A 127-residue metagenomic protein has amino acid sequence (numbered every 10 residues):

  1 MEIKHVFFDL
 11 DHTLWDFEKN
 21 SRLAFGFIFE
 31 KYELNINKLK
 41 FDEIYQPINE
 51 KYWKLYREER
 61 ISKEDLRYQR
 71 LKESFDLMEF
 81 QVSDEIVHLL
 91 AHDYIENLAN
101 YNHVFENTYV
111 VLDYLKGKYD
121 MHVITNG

Functional and structural regions predicted by a protein language model:
M1-I3, G117-K118: A short, charged/proline- and glycine-enriched loop that marks the coil->beta-strand transition at the N-terminal
E2-L10, L14-F105: N-terminal helical cap/lid subdomain that shapes the substrate entry/recognition surface in HAD-like hydrolases
L89-V104, T108-G127: Substrate-recognition element of Asp-dependent hydrolases with the DxDx(T/V) motif
